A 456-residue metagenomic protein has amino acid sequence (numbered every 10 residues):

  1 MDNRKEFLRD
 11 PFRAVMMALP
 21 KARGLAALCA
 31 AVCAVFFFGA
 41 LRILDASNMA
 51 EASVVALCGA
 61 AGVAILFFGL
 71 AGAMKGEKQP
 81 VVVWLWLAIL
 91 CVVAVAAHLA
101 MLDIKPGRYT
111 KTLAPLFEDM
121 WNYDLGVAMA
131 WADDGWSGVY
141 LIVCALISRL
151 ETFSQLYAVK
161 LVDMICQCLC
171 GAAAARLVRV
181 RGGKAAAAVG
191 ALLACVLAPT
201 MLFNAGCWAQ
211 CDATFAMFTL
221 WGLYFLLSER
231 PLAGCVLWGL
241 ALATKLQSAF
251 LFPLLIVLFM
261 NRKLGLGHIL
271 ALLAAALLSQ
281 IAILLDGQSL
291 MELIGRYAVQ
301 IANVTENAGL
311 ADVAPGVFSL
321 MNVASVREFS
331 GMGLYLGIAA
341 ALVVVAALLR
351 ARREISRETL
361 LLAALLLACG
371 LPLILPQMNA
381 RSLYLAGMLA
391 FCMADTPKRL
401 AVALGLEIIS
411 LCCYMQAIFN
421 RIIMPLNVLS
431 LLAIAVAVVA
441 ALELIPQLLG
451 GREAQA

Functional and structural regions predicted by a protein language model:
D2-A100, A188-G190, S356, L362 (+1 more regions): Start-transfer (signal-anchor) and selected internal transmembrane alpha helices of multi-pass inner/ER membrane
L41, R399-A456: Aromatic-enriched
A73-E77, V82-V83, C168-G171, V180 (+2 more regions): Aromatic/glycine/proline-enriched transmembrane-helix motif characteristic of membrane-embedded glycan-assembly enzymes
P115-M120, A130-Y157, E306-S325: Short hydrophobic/aromatic helix or loop-helix immediately within or flanking a transmembrane segment in polytopic
D134, G138, I142, T152-A172 (+1 more regions): Loop-to-helix entry region of an early transmembrane alpha helix in multi-pass inner-membrane enzymes
A173, T214-P231, L389-A390: Specific aromatic-rich, kink-prone transmembrane helix
A187-Y224, C235-Q247, L272, L365 (+1 more regions): Membrane-embedded helix bundles of polyisoprenyl
F250-A274, L385: Perimembrane helix-loop-helix junctions
